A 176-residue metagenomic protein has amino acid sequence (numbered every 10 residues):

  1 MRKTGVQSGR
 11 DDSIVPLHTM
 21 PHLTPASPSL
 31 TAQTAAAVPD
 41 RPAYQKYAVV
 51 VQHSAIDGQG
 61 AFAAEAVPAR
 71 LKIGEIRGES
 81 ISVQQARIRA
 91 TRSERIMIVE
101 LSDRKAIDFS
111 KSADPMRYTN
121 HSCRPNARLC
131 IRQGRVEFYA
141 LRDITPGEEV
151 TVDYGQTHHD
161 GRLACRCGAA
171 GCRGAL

Functional and structural regions predicted by a protein language model:
R10, I14-V15: Intrinsically disordered, low-complexity segments enriched in serine/threonine/proline/glycine and often basic
P16-H18, H22-A127: Catalytic cores of histone-lysine modification enzymes
P21-P25, C123-L176: C-terminal SET catalytic tail plus cysteine-rich post-SET Zn-binding segment of SAM-dependent SET-domain
